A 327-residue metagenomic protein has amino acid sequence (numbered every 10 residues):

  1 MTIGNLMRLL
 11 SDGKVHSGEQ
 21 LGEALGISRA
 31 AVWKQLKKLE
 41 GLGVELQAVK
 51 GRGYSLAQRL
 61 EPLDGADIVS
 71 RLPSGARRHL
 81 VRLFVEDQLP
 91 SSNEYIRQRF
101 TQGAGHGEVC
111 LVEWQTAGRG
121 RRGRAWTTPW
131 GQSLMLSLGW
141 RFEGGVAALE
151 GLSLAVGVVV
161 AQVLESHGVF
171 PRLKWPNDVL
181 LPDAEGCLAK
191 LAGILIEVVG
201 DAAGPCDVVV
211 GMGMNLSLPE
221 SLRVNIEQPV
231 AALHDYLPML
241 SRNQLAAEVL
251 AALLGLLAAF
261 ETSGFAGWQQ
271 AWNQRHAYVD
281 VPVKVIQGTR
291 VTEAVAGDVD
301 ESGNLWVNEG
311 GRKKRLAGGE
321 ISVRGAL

Functional and structural regions predicted by a protein language model:
M1-S28, K34-K37, G41, G144-P171 (+1 more regions): Long, positively charged amphipathic alpha-helical accessory segments at protein N-termini or as interdomain linkers
T2-Q162, E185-K190: N-terminal lobe of the biotin/lipoate ligase/transferase fold
V49-G51, K174-N177: Short Gly/Ser/Thr- and Asp/Glu-enriched loop/turn motifs at secondary-structure junctions
L60-L63, P176, E320: Proline-rich low-complexity regions
G118, D178, G213: Active-site glycine-centered loops adjacent to acidic/histidine catalytic or metal-binding residues that shape
